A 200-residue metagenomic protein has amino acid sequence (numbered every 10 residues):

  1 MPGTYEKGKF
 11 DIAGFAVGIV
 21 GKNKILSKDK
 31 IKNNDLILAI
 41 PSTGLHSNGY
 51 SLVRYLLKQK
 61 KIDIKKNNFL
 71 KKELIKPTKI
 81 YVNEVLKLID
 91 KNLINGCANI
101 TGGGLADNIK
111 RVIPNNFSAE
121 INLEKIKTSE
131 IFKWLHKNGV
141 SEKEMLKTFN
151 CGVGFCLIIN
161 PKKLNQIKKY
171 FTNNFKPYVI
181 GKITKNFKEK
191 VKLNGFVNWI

Functional and structural regions predicted by a protein language model:
M1-Y50, K182, N194-F196: Glycine-rich anion-binding loops of enzyme active sites
Y5-I12, D63-I75, K79-I200: Glycine-/charge-enriched secondary-structure boundary and capping motifs
V17, K58, L157-I159: Short beta-strand-to-turn element immediately C-terminal to the catalytic PLP-Schiff-base lysine in fold type I
I25, D29, L45, K60 (+2 more regions): Amphipathic, positively biased hydrophobic alpha-helical segments used for protein targeting and membrane insertion
Y50-K61: Short, compositionally biased
